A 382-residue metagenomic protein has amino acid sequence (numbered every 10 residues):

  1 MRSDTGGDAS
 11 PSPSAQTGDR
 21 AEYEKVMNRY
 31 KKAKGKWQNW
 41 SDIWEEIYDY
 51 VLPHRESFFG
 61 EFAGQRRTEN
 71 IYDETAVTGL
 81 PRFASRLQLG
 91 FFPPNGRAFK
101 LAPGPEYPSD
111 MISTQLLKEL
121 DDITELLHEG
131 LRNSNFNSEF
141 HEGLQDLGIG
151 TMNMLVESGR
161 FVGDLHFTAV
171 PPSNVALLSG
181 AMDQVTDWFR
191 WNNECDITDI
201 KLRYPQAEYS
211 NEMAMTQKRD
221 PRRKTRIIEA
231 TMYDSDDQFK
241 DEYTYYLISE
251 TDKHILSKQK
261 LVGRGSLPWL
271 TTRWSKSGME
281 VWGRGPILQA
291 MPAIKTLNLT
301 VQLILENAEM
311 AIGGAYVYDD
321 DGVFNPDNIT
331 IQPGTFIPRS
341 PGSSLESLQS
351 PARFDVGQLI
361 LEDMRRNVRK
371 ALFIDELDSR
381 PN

Functional and structural regions predicted by a protein language model:
M1-N211: Extended, helix-rich architectural segments
P11-P13, P53, P81, P93-P94 (+12 more regions): Proline-rich intrinsically disordered, low-complexity coils
E24, D146-L147, F167-A169, R219-R222 (+3 more regions): A generic structural signal for short, solvent-exposed coil/turn residues that cap or connect secondary-structure
I47-T75, L144-Q145, S210-K240, I329-Q349: An N-terminal domain-start capping segment
N70-Y72, T124-G130, D199, Q217-R219 (+4 more regions): N-terminal start-of-chain detector that recognizes signal peptides and the immediate post-cleavage beginning
L87-Q88, F136-L147, I227, W269 (+2 more regions): Generic hydrophobic, helix-prone segments enriched in Leu/Val/Ile
V156-M279: Active-site and NAD+-binding cores of ADP-ribose-processing enzymes
Y246-N382: Extended, charged amphipathic alpha-helical segments
